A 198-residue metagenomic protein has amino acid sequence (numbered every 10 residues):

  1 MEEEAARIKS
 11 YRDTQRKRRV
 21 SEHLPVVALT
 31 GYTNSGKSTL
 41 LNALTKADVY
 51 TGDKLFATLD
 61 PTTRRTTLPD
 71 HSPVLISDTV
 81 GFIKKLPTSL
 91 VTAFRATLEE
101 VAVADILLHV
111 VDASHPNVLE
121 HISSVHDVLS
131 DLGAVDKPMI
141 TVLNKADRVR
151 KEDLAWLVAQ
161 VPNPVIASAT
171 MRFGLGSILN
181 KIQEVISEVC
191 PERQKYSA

Functional and structural regions predicted by a protein language model:
M1-L107: Conserved G1/Walker A P-loop phosphate-binding module
A43, T97-E100, V128, L132 (+1 more regions): Amphipathic alpha-helical segments that mediate coupling or scaffolding at interfaces
K84, V101-S123, S130-I140, A146-D153 (+1 more regions): Conserved Switch II/interswitch segment of TRAFAC-class P-loop GTPases
S89-A93, E120-H126: Substrate-gripping "pore-loop 1 plus following alpha2 helix"
T97, V125, S168: Hydrophobic, well-ordered secondary-structure elements that form the walls of internal hydrophobic environments
V135-I140, K145-Y196: Canonical P-loop GTPase G-domain recognition
